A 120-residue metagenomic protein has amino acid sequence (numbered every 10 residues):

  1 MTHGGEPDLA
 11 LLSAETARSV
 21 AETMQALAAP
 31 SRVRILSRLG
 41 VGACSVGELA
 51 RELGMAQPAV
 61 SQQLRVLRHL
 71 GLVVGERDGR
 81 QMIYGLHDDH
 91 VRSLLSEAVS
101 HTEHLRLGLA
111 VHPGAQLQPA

Functional and structural regions predicted by a protein language model:
M1-E15, S19, H90-A120: Amphipathic alpha-helical dimerization/coiled-coil segments that flank or bridge DNA-binding/regulatory modules
A14, R18-P58, D78, M82-V91: N-terminal helix-turn-helix DNA-binding core of bacterial DNA-binding proteins
I35, R65-V66: Hydrophobic side chains within alpha-helical segments
R51, Q62, R68-H69: Alpha-helical residues within the helix-turn-helix
P58, Q63-L64, L117-P119: Intrinsic disorder/low-complexity segments enriched in polar/small residues
